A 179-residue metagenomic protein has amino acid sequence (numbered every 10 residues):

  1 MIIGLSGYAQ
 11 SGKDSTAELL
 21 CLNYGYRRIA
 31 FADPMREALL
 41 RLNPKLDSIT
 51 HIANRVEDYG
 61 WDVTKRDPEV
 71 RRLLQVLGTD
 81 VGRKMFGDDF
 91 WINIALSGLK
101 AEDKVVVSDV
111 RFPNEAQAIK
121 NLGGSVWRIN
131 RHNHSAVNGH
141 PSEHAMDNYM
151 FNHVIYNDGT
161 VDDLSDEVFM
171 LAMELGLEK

Functional and structural regions predicted by a protein language model:
M1-I3: Extreme N-terminal starter segment of soluble prokaryotic enzymes
L5, V107: Hydrophobic anchor at the beta1->P-loop junction of P-loop NTPases
S6-A9, N114-K179: Small-molecule kinase domains that catalyze NTP-dependent phosphoryl transfer to phosphate-bearing small molecules
D14: Walker A/P-loop
L22-I29: Post-Walker A helix-loop "phosphate-sensing" segment adjacent to the P-loop in P-loop NTPases
D33-D103: ATP-dependent small-molecule kinase phosphotransfer cores that center on conserved nucleotide phosphate-binding segments
D109-F112: Short, well-ordered beta-to-alpha junction loops that form the rim of enzyme active sites and present histidine/acidic
